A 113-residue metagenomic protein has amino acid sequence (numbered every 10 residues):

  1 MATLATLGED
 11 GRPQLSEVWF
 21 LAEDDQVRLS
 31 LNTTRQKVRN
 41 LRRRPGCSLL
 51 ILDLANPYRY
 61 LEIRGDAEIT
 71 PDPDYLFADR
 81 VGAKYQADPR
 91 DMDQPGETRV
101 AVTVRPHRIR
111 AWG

Functional and structural regions predicted by a protein language model:
M1-N32, L41, C47-I51, E62: Short beta-strand segments
V18, V27, V38, V81 (+1 more regions): Extended aliphatic helical segments
W19, R39, M92-Q94: Short secondary-structure boundary/capping segments
R35: Structured soluble/peripheral alpha/beta segments that form catalytic or ligand/cofactor-binding pockets
V38-R44, Y60, A87: A short, polar/proline- and glycine-enriched secondary-structure boundary/capping micro-motif
L54-G113: Charged, gly/pro-rich active-site loop segments
